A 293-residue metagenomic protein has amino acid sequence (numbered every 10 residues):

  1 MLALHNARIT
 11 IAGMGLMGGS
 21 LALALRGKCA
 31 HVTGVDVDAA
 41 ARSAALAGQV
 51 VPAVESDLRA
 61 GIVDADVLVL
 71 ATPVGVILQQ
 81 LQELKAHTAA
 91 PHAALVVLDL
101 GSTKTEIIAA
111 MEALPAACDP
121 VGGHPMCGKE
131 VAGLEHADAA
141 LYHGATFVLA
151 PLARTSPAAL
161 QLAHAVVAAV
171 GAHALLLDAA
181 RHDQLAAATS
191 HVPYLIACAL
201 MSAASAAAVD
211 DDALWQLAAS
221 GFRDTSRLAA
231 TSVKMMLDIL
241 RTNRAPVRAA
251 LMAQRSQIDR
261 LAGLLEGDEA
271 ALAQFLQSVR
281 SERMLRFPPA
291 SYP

Functional and structural regions predicted by a protein language model:
M1-V67: NAD(P)+-binding Rossmann beta1-loop-alpha1 motif at the extreme N-terminus of oxidoreductases
R8, H31, D119, T146 (+1 more regions): Residues at the starts of beta-strands that form the adenosine-phosphate
L68-V69, L98: N-terminal Rossmann-like NAD(P) cofactor-binding module of classical short-chain dehydrogenase/reductase
A71-P73, G101, P151: Glycine-rich, N-terminal phosphate-binding loop of Rossmann-like dinucleotide-binding domains
Q79-E135: Rossmann-like NAD(P)(H) cofactor-binding subdomain of soluble oxidoreductases
L141-R227: Internal alpha-helical scaffold of NAD(P)-dependent oxidoreductase catalytic cores
D211-V279: Interdomain hinge/lid region at the active-site interface of Rossmann-like NAD(P)-dependent oxidoreductases
